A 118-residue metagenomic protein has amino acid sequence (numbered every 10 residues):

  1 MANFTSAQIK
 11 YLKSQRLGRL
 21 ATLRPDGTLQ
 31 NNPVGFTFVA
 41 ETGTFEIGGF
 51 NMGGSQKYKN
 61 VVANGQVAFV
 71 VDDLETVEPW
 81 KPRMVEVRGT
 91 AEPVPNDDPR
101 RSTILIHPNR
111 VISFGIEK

Functional and structural regions predicted by a protein language model:
M1-R19: Short, basic/aromatic recognition patches
R16-F50: Short beta-strand segments
T42-T44, Q66, T90, R110: Structural motif
F45-I47, F69-V71, S113: Short hydrophobic/aromatic-rich beta-strand segments that constitute the beta-sheet cores of beta-sandwich/beta-barrel
N51-I104: Short, structured beta-strand-loop surface elements
V94, V111-S113: Short, acidic Gly/Pro/Ser/Thr-rich loop/turn segments
I106-P108: Extended beta-sheet lipid-handling architectures
I116-K118: A short secondary-structure junction signal
